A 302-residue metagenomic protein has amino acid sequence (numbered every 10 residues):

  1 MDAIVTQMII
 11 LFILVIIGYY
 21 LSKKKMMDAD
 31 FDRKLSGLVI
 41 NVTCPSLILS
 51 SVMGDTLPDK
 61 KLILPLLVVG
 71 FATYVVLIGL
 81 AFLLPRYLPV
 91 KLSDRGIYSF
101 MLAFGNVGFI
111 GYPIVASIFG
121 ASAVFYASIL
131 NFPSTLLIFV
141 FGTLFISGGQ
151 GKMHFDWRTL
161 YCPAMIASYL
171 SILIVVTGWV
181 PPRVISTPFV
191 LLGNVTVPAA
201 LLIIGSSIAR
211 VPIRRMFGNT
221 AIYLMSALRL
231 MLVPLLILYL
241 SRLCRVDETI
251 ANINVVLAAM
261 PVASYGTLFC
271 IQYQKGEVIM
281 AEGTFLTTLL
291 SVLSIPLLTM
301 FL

Functional and structural regions predicted by a protein language model:
M1-L302: Alpha-helical transmembrane segments of multi-pass small-molecule/ion transporters
